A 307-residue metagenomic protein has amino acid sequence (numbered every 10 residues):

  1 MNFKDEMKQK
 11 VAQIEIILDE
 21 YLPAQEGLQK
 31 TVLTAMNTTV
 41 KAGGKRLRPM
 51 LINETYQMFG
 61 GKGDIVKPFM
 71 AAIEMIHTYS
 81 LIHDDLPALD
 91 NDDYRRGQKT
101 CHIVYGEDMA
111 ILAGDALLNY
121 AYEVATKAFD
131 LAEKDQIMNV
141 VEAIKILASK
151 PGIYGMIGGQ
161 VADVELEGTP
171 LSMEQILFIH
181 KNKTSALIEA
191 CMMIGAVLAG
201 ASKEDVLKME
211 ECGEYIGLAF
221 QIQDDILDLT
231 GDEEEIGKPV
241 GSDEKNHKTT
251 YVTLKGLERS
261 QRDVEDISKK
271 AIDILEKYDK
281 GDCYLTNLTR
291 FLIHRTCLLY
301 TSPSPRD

Functional and structural regions predicted by a protein language model:
M1-L18: N-terminal amphipathic/basic leader segments beginning at the initiator methionine
A12-I16, L22, E26-L275, C283-I293: Mg2+-dependent prenyl diphosphate-binding active-site environment of isoprenoid biosynthetic enzymes
Y278: Short arginine-rich
I293-L299: Terminal targeting/low-complexity segments that flank the catalytic cores of oxidoreductases
Y300-D307: Conserved small/polar residues in nucleotide/adenosyl-binding loops
